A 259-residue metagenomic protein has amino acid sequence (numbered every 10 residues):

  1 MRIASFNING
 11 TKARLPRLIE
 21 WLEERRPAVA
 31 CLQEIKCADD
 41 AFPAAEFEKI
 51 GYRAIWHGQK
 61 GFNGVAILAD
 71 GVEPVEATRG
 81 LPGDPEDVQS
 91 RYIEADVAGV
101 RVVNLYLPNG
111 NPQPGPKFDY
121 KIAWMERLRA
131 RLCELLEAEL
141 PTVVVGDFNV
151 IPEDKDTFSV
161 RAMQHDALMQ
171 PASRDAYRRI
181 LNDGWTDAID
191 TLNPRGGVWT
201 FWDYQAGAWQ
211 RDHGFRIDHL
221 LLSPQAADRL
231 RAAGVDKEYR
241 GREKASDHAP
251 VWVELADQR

Functional and structural regions predicted by a protein language model:
M1-G10, G99-P114, V145: Active-site-proximal beta-strand elements of phosphoester/diester hydrolases
M1-V65, I180, R259: N-terminal, active-site-proximal structural segment of metallo-dependent hydrolase catalytic domains
I3-N7, L22-D40, V102, R131-D154 (+4 more regions): Active-site beta-strand/loop signature of hydrolases that rely on acidic residues for catalysis
I35-A38, F42-P112: Structured beta-strand-rich core segments of catalytic domains in phosphoester-bond hydrolases
I50, W124-I217: Metal-dependent phosphoesterases centered on the DNase I-like endonuclease/exonuclease/phosphatase
G61-V75, G196, A208-R229, L255: Conserved beta strand-loop-helix elements of the APE1-like EEP
P82-G83, P108-M125, A162-H165: Surface-exposed cleft-lining segments at the edges of enzyme active sites
G234-R259: Surface polyanion/phosphate-binding segment centered on an Asp-His-Pro turn
